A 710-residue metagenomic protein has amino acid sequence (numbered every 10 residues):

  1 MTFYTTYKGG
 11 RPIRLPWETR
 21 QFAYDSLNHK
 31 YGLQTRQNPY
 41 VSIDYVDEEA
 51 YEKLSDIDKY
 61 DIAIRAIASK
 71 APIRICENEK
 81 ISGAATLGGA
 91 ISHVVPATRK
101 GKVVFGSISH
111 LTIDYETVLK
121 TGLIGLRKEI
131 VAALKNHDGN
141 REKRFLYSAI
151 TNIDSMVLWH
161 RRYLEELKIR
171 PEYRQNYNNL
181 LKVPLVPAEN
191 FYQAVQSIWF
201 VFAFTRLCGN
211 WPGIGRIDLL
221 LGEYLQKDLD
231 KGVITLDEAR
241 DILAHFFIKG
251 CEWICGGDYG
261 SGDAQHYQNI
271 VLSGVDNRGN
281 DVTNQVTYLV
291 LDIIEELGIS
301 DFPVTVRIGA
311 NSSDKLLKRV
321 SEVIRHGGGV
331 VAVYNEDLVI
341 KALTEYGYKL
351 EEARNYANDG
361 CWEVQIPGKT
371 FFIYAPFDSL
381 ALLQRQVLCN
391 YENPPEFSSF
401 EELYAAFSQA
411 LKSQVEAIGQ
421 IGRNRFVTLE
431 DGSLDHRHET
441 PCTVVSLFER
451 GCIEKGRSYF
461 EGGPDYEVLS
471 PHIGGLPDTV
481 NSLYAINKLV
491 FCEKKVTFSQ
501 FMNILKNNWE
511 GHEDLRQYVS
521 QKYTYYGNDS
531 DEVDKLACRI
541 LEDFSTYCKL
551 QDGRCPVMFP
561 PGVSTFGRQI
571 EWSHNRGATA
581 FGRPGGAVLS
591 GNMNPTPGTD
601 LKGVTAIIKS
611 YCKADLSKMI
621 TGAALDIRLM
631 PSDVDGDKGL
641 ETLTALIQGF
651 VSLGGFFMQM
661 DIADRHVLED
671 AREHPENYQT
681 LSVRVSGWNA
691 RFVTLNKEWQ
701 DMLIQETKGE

Functional and structural regions predicted by a protein language model:
M1-A149, R170-R174, N178-V183, P187-E710: Conserved catalytic cores of very large enzyme subunits
A149, M156-H160, L164-K168: Low-complexity, highly charged intrinsically disordered N-terminal segments that act as targeting/localization
